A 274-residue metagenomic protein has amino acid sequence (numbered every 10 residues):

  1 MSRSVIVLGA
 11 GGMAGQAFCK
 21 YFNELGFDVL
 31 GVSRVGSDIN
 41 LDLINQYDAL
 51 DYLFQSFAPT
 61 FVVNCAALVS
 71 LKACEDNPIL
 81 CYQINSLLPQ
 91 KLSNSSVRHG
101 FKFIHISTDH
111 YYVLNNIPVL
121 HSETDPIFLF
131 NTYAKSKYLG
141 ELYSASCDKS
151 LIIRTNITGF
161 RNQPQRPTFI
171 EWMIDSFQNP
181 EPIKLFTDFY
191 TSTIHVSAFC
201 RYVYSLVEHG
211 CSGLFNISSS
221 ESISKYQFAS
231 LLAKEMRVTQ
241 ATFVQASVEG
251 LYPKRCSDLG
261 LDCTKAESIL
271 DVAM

Functional and structural regions predicted by a protein language model:
R3-L25: N-terminal Rossmann NAD(P)H-binding glycine-rich loop of SDR-like oxidoreductase domains
L30-Y52: Adenosine-cofactor binding site in Rossmann-like domains, unifying the SAM/SAH pocket of S-adenosylmethionine-dependent
Q46-I84: NAD(P)H-binding glycine-rich loop region in Rossmannoid oxidoreductase-like domains and their noncatalytic homologs
T60, D76-I104: NAD(P)-cofactor binding segment of oxidoreductase domains
Q83, L87-L88, Y111-I153, I157-F160: Catalytic helix-loop patch of NAD(P)-dependent Rossmann-fold dehydrogenases
L142-T191, A198, S205: NAD(P)-dependent short-chain dehydrogenase/reductase
C200-Y202, H209-L251, S257-D258: Mid/C-terminal beta-alpha module of Rossmann-like enzyme folds, strongest in SDR-family dehydrogenases/epimerases
T239, K254-M274: C-terminal amphipathic/interface module of NAD(P)-dependent oxidoreductases and related NAD-binding regulators
